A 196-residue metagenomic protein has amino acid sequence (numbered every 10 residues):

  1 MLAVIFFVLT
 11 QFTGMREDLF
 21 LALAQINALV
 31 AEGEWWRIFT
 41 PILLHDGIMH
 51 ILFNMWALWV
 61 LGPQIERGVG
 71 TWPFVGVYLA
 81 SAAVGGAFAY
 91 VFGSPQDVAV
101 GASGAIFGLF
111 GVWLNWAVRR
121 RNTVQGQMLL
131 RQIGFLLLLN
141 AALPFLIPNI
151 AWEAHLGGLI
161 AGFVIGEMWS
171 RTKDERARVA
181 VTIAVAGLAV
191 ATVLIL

Functional and structural regions predicted by a protein language model:
M1-L196: A detector for small-residue-rich transmembrane helices and their helix-helix packing motifs
